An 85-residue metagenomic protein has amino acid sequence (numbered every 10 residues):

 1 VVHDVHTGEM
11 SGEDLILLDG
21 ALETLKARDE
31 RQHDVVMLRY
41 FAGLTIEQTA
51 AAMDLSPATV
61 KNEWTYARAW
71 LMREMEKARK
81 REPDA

Functional and structural regions predicted by a protein language model:
V1, L38-R39: Short acidic/histidine-centered micro-motifs embedded in hydrophobic/aromatic stretches that mark compact functional
V5-M37, L44: Amphipathic alpha-helical segment used for protein-protein interaction
D34, A42-N62: Helix-turn-helix DNA-binding module
M53-K77: DNA-recognition helix of helix-turn-helix
E76-A85: Short, basic, alpha-helical segments at the C-terminal edge of helix-turn-helix-like DNA-binding modules
